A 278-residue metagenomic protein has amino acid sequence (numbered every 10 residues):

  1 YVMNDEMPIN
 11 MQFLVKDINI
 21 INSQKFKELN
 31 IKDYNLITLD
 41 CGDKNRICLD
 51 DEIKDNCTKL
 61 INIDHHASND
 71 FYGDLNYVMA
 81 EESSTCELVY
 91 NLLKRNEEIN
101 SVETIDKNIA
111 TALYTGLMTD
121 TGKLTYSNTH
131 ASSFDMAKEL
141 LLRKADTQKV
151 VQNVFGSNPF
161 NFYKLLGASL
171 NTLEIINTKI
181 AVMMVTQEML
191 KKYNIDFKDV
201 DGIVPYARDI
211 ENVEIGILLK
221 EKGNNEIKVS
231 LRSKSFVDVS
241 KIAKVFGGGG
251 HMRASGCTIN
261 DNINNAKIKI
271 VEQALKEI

Functional and structural regions predicted by a protein language model:
Y1-D55: N-terminal small/polar loop signature for handling phosphorylated ligands or for N-terminal nucleophile
Y1-Q12, K27-D33, T121-I278: Hydrophobic helix-and-loop "lid/oligomerization" segment in the mid-to-C-terminal part of catalytic domains
K16-S23, C57-I63, D74-M79: Active-site regions of enzymes building and remodeling cell-envelope glycoconjugates
N35-I37, K59, I215: Structural motif
C41-K44, H66-S68, Q187-E188: Short glycine-rich anion-binding loops that position phosphate/pyrophosphate groups of nucleotides and phosphorylated
R46-D50, Y72, K228: Short glycine-/acidic-enriched loop or helix-start segments at secondary-structure transitions that form or flank
L49-E52, D74-L75, A243: Short amphipathic alpha-helical segments
I63-M136: Short alpha-helices
